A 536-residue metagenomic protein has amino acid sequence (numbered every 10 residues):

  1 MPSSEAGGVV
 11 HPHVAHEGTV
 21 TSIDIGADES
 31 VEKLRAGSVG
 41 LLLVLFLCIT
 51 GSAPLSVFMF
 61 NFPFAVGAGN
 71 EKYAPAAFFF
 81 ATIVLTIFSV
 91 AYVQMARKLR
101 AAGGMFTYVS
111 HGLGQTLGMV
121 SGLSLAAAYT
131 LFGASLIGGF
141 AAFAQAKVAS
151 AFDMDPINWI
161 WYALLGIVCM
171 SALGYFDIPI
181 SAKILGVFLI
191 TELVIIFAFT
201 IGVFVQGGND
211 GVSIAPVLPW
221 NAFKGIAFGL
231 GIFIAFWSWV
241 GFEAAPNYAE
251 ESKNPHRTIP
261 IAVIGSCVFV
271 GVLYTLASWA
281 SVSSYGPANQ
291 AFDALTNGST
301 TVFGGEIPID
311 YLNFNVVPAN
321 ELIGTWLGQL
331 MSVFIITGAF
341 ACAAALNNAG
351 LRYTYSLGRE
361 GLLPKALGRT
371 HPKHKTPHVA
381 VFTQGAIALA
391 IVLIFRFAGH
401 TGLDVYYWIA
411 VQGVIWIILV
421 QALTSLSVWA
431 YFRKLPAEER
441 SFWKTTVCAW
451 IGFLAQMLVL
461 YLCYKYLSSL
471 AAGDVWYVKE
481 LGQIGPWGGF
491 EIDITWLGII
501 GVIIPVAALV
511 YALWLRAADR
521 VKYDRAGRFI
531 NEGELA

Functional and structural regions predicted by a protein language model:
M1-Y73, L85-T86, V90, A215-P216 (+2 more regions): Membrane-interface "cap" regions at the ends of multi-pass membrane proteins
G26-S30, L34-A146, A245, K465 (+2 more regions): Transmembrane helix-boundary motif of multi-pass solute transporters/channels
S30-R35, A74-P75, A151-N158, G186-S332 (+1 more regions): Helix-loop-helix junctions that connect adjacent transmembrane segments in multi-pass membrane transporters
N61, V411-I417, W443-A536: A generic transmembrane alpha-helix motif of multi-pass inner-membrane proteins
A101, S124-A141, W239, A244-E251 (+3 more regions): Membrane-helix boundary/coupling elements in multi-pass transport proteins
T107-S110, T116, G138-W161, I190 (+5 more regions): Helix-loop-helix connectors at the membrane interface of multi-pass transporters/channels
T107-V109, G114, A146-S150, A262-A344 (+1 more regions): TM-loop-TM module centered on a large, flexible mid-protein loop between adjacent transmembrane helices in multi-pass
W159-N209, V240, A262-V270, W416-L423 (+2 more regions): Membrane-interface loop-to-helix entry segments
